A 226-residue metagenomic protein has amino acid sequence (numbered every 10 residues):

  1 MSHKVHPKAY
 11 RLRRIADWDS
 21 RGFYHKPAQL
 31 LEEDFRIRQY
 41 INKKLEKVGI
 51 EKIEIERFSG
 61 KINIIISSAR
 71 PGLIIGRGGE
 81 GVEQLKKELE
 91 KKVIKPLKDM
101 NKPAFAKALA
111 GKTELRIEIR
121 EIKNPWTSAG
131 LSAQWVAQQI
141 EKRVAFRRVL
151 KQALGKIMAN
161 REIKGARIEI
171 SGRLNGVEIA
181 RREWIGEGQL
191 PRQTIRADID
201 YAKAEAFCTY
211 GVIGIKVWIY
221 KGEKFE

Functional and structural regions predicted by a protein language model:
M1-E226: RNA-contacting regions in translation and RNA-metabolism proteins, encompassing KH/S1 modules where present
